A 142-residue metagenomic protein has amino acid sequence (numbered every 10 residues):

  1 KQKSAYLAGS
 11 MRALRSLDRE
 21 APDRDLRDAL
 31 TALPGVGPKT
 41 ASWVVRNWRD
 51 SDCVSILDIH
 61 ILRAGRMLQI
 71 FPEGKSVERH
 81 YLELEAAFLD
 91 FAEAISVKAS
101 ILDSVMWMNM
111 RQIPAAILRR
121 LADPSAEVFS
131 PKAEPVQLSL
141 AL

Functional and structural regions predicted by a protein language model:
K1-P34: Alpha-helical ds-nucleic-acid-binding substructure associated with the helix-hairpin-helix region of base-excision DNA
Q2, A21, D25, I56 (+2 more regions): Alpha-helix N-cap and coil->helix boundary residues
L7, I61, L102: A residue-level signal for conserved active-site and pocket-lining positions in enzyme catalytic cores
R12, E78-L142: A basic, often C-terminal nucleic-acid-binding module that engages the phosphate backbone, implemented in DNA
L14-A21, D50-C53, I70-F71, M110-L118: Short helix-capping/linker segments at secondary-structure and domain boundaries
V45-I95: Phosphate-backbone recognition surface of nucleic-acid-processing proteins
